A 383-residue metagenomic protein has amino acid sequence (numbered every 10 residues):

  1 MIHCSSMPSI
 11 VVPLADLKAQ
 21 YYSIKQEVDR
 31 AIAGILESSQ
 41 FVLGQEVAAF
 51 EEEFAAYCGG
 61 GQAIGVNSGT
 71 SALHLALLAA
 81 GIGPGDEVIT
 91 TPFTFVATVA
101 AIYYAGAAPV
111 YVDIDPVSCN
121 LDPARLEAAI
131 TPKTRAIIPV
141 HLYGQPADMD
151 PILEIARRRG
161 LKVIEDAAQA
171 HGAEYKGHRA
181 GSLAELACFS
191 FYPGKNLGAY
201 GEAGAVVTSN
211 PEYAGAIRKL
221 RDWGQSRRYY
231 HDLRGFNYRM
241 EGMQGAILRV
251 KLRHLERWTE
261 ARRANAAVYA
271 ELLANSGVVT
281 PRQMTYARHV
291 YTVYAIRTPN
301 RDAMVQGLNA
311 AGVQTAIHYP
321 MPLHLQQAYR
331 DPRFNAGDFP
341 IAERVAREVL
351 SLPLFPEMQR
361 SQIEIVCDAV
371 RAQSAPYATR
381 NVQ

Functional and structural regions predicted by a protein language model:
M1-Q40, Q45, A311: N-terminal "arm"/small-domain region of PLP-dependent enzymes with the aminotransferase-like
I2-C4, P8, K18, V47-E53 (+7 more regions): PLP-dependent aminotransferase class I/II
S38-E87, A101-A105, Y111-D113, H178: Phosphate-binding glycine-rich loop
I64, I89, V110, V163-I164 (+4 more regions): Structural detector of well-ordered beta-strand residues that form the stable sheet scaffold of enzyme domains
L78-A167, E174: PLP-dependent aminotransferase-like
A100-I102, I155, R179, N196 (+1 more regions): Hydrophobic/aromatic ligand-binding patch that stacks against planar heteroaromatic rings of cofactors or nucleotides
E165-A199, R227-D232: Conserved active-site segment immediately N-terminal to the catalytic lysine that forms the internal aldimine
S190, G204-S209, R249: Short beta-strand-to-turn element immediately C-terminal to the catalytic PLP-Schiff-base lysine in fold type I
